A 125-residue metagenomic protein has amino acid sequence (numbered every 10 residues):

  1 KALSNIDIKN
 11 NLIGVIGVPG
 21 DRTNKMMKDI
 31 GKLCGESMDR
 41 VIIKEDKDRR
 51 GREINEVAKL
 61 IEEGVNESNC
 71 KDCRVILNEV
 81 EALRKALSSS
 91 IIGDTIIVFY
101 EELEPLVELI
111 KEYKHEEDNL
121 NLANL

Functional and structural regions predicted by a protein language model:
K1-L125: ATP-dependent carboxylate-amine ligase
